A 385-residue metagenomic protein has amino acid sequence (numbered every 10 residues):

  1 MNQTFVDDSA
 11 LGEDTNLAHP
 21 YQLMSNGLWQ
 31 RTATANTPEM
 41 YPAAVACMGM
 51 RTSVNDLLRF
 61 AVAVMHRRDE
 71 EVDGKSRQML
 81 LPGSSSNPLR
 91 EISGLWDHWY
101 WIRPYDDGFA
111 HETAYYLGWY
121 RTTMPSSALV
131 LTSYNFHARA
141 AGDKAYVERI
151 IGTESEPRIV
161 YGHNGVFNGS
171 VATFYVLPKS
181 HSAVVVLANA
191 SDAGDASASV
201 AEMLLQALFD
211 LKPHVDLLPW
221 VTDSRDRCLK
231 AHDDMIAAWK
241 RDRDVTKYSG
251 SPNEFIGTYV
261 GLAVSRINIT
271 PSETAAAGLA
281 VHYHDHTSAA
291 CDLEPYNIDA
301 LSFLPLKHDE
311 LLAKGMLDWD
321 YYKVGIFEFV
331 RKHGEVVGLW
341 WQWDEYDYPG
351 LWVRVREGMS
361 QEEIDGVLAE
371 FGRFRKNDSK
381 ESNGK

Functional and structural regions predicted by a protein language model:
M1-V166: Short, surface-exposed loop or secondary-structure junction motifs that flank catalytic or metal-binding residues
L23, R121-T122, H163, V176 (+4 more regions): Hydrophobic side chains in beta-strands
M24-N26, T123, P178-S180, P271-A275: Short acidic-glycine loop/turn motifs at beta-strand connectors
L28-Q30, S182, E335: Residue-level signal for well-ordered, solvent-exposed loop/turn and beta-edge residues enriched in charged/polar side
M124-G152, E156-I159, A198-K385: Peripheral terminal and inter-domain segments
R158-V166, T173, L187, L204: Histidine- and aromatic-rich segments of cupredoxin/plastocyanin-like copper-binding domains
V171-L177, H181-A190, L339-W340: Short, well-ordered beta-strand elements
S191-A193, D344-E345: A short acidic/small-residue loop/turn micro-motif
